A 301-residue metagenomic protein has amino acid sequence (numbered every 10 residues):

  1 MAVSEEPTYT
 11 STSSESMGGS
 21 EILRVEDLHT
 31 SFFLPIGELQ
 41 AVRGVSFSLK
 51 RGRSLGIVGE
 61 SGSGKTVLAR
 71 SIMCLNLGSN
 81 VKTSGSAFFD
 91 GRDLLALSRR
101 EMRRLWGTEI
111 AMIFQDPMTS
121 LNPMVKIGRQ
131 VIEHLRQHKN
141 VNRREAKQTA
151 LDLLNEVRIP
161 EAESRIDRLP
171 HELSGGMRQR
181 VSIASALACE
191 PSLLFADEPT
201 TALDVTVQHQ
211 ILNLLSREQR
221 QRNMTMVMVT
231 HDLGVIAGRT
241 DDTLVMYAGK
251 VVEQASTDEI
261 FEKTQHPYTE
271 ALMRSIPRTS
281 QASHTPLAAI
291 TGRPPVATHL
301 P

Functional and structural regions predicted by a protein language model:
Y9, S16-E21, P160-S164, S256-P301: Short catalytic/signature loops enriched in Gly
G18-I22, S31-G44, L75-V81, S98-M102 (+3 more regions): A short, flexible loop at the N-terminus of ABC-type nucleotide-binding domains that lies
E60, C74, F195, P199 (+1 more regions): P-loop NTP-binding/switch modules centered on Walker-like glycine-rich loops
V81-D93: Conserved ABC transporter NBD signature motif
R92-D93, E145-S164, M273-R274: Conserved ABC ATPase "signature" region
R168-L173, M177: Conserved ABC ATPase signature
A188-S192: A short, proline-enriched helix->beta-strand linker immediately N-terminal to the Walker B motif in ABC-type P-loop
